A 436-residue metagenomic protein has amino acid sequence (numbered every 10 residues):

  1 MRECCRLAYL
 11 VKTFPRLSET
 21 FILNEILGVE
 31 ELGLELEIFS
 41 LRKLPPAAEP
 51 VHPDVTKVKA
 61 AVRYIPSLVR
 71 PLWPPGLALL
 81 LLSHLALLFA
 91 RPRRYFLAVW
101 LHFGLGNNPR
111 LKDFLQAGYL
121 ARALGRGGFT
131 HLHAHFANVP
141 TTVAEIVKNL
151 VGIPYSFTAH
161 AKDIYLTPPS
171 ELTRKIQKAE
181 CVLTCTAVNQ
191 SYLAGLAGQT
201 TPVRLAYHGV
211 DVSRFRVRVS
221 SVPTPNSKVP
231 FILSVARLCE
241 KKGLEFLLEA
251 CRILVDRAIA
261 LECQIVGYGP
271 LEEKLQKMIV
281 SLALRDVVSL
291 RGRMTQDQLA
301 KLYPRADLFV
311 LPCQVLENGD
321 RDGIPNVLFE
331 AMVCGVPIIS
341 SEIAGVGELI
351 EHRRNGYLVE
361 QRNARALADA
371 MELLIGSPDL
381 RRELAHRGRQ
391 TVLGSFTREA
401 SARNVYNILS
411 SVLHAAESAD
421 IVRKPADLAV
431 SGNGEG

Functional and structural regions predicted by a protein language model:
P168-S170, A194, V210-K228: Acidic anion/phosphate-binding donor-loop and adjacent secondary structure in glycosyltransferase catalytic cores
V188, G209: Carbohydrate-associated surface elements
P223-R252, Q264: Conserved donor-binding/catalytic core segment of Leloir-type glycosyltransferases
V266, E273-D297: Nucleotide-activated donor-binding/catalytic signature segment of Leloir-type glycosyltransferases, i.e., the conserved
L284-V287, A366, L373, L380-S395 (+1 more regions): A short, well-ordered alpha-helix in the C-terminal region of glycosyltransferases
P304-G319, V336: Acidic donor-binding loop of glycosyltransferase active sites
L328, V333, P337-S340, I350: Short hydrophobic beta-strand element within catalytic cores of glycosyltransferases and related nucleotide-activated
L349-R353, Y357-A364, L373-D379, G394: Conserved acidic donor-binding segment of nucleotide-sugar-dependent glycosyltransferases
